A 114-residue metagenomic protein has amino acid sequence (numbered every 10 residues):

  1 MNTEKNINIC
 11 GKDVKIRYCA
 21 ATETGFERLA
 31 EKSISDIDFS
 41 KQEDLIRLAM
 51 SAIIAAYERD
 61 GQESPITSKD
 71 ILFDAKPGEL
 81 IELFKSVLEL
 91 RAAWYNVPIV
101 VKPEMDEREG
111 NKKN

Functional and structural regions predicted by a protein language model:
M1-D13, A21-T24, L29-F39, E43 (+1 more regions): Charged interaction scaffolds used for protein-protein
I46-R47: Extended, low-complexity alpha-biased scaffolding regions
M50-I54, E58: Amphipathic alpha-helical core segments of compact helical bundles
